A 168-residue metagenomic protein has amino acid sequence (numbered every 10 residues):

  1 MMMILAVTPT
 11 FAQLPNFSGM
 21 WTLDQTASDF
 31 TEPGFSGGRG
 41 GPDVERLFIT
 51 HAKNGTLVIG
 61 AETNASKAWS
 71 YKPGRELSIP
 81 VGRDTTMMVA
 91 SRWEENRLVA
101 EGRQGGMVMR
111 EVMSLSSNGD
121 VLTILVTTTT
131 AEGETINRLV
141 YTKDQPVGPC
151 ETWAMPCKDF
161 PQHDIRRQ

Functional and structural regions predicted by a protein language model:
M1-P9: Bacterial N-terminal signal peptides
A12-Q168: Hydrophobic small-molecule pocket/channel-lining residues, especially in calycin-type beta-barrels
